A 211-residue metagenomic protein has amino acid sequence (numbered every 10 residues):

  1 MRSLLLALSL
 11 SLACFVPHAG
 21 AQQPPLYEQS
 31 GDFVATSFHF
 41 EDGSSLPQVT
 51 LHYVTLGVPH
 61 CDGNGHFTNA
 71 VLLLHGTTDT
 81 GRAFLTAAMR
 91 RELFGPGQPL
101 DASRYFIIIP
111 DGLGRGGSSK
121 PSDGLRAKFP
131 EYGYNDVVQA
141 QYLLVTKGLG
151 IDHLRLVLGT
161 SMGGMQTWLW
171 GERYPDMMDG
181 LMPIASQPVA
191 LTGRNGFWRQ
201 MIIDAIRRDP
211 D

Functional and structural regions predicted by a protein language model:
L5-P17: Bacterial N-terminal signal peptides
P24-H60: N-terminal cap/lid segment of alpha/beta-hydrolase-fold proteins
V54-G124: N-terminal cap/lid subdomain of alpha/beta-hydrolase-fold enzymes
N135-R155, R173: Conserved acidic catalytic loop of the alpha/beta-hydrolase fold
G159-S161: Conserved alpha/beta-hydrolase "nucleophile elbow" surrounding the catalytic nucleophile
G164-P175: Short glycine-enriched nucleophile-adjacent loop and the immediately C-terminal alpha-helix near the catalytic center
D176-D211: A catalytic-pocket lid/entrance helix-loop region that shapes and gates access to the active site across common
